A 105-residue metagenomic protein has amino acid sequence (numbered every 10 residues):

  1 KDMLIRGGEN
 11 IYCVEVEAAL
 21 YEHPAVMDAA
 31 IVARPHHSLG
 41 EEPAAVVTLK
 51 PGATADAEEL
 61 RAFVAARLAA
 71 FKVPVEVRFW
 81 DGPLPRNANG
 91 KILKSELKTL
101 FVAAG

Functional and structural regions predicted by a protein language model:
K1-V73, D81-P83, E96-T99: AMP-binding/adenylate-forming catalytic core of the ANL superfamily
T99-G105: Acidic/polar alpha-helix N-cap and adjacent early helical turns within long charge-rich amphipathic helices/linkers
